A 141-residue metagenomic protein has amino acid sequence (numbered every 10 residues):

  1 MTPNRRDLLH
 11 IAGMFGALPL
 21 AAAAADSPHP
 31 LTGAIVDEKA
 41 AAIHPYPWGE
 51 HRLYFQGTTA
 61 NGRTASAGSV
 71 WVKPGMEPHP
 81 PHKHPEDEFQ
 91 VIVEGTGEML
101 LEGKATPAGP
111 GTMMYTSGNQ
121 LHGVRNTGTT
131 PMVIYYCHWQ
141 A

Functional and structural regions predicted by a protein language model:
M1-P19: N-terminal secretory signal peptides and thylakoid transit peptides that target proteins across membranes
A22-P47: C-terminal segment of N-terminal export signals and the immediately downstream linker at the start of the mature
I43-P81, Y136-A141: A short glycine-rich, His/Asp/Glu-containing loop-to-beta-strand
G62, G118-A141: Ligand-binding loop in jelly-roll beta-barrel domains
W71-V72, K83-M99: Short, conserved beta-strand element in jelly-roll/cupin
M76, F89, T96-E98, A105 (+2 more regions): Structural motif
E77-H79, K83, E98, M114 (+1 more regions): Histidine-centered metal-chelating micro-motifs
K104-G118: Short acidic-glycine-tyrosine-enriched beta hairpin
